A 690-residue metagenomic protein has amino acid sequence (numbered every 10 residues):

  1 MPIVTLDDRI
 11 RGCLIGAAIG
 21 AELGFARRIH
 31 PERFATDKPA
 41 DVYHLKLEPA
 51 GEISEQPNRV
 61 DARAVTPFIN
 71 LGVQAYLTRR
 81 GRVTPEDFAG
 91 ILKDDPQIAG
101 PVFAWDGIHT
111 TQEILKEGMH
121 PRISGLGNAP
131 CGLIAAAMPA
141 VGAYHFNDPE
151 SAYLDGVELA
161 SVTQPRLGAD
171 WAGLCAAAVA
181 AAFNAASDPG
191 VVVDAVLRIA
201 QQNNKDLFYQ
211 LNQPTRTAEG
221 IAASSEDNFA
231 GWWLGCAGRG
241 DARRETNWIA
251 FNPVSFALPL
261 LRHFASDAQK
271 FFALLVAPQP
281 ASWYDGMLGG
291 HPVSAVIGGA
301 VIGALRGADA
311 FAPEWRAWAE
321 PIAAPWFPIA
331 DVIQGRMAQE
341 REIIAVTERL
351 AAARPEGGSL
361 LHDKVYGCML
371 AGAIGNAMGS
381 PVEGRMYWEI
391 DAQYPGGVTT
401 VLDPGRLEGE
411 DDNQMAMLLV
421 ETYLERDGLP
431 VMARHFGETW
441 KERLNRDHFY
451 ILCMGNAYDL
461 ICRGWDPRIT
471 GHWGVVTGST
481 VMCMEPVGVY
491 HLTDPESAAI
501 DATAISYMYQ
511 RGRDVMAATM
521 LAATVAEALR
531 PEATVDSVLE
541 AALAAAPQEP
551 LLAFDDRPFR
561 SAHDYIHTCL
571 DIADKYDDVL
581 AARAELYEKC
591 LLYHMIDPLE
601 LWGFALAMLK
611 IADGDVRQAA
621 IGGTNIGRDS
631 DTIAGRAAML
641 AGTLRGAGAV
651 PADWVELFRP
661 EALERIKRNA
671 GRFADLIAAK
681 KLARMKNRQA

Functional and structural regions predicted by a protein language model:
M1-A690: Structured, active/binding-site neighborhoods that engage oxygen-rich ligands
